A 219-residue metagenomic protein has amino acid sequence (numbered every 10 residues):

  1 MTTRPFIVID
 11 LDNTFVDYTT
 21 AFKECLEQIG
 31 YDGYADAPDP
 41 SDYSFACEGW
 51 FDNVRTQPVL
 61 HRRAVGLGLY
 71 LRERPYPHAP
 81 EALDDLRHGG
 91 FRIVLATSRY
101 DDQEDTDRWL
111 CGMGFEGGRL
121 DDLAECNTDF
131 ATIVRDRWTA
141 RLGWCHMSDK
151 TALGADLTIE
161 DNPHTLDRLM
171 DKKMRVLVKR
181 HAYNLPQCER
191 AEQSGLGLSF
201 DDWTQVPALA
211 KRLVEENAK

Functional and structural regions predicted by a protein language model:
T2-T56: Active-site neighborhood of HAD-like aspartate-dependent phosphohydrolases
E27, D84-R87, M170: Anion (oxyanion) recognition and catalysis
Y34, G117-D122, K173-H181: Short hydrophobic/aromatic-enriched beta-strand-loop microsegments
L67-L95, D101-D107: Short, acidic loop-to-helix structural element flanking the phosphoryl-transfer center in phosphate-processing enzymes
A96-M170: Substrate-recognition "cap/lid" segment bordering the active-site pocket of phosphatases
L157-D201: Acidic, Mg2+-coordinating phosphoryl-transfer loop and its flanking beta/alpha structural elements, shared across
S194-K219: Charged phosphate-binding loop/patch that engages nucleotide di/tri-phosphates or the phosphate backbone of nucleic
